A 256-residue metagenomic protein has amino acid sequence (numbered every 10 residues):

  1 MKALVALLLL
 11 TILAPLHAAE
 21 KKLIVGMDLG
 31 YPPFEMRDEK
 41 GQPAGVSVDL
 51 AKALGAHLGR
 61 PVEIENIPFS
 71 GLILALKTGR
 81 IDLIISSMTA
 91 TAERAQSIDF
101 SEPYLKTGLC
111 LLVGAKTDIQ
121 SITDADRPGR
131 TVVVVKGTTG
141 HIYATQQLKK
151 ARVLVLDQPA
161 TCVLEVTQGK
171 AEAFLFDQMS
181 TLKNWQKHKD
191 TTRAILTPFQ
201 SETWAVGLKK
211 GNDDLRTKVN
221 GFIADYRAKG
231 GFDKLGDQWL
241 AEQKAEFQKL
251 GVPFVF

Functional and structural regions predicted by a protein language model:
A14-E20: Sec/Tat signal peptide C-region and signal peptidase I cleavage site
E20-M88, Q96: Extracytoplasmic small-molecule ligand-binding "clamshell" domains of the periplasmic binding protein/Venus flytrap
L29, L105-V113, Q178, L182-A224 (+1 more regions): Periplasmic-binding protein-like
R37-E39, A51-G59, T123-P128, G140-D157 (+2 more regions): Ligand-binding cleft/hinge of the Venus flytrap
V48, E63-L74, I119-Q120, L154-Q168 (+1 more regions): Short helix-initiation/N-cap motifs at beta->coil->alpha
G71-L74, S87-S97, Q146, T167-Q200: A ligand-binding cleft/hinge motif common to bilobed small-molecule-binding domains
V113-T131: Flexible hinge/capping segments at coil-to-helix
T139-L154, A194, A224-F256: Ligand-binding clefts/hinges and TM-proximal coupling segments of bilobed small-molecule sensing domains
